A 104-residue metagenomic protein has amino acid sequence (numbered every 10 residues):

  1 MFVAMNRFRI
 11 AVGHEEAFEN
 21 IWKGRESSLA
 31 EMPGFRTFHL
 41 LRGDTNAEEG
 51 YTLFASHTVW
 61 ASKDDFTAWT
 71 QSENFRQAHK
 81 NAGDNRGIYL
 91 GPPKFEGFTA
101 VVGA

Functional and structural regions predicted by a protein language model:
F2, G50-T52: Residue-level preference for beta-strand/loop junctions
V3-F8: Active-site-flanking beta-strand signature of metal-NTP-handling nucleotidyl enzymes and homologous cyclase-like
R9, L41, H57-V59: Short hydrophobic/aromatic beta-strand micro-patches that form the beta-sheet surface supporting nucleotide- or nucleic
I10-E19: Short, surface-exposed ligand-recognition loops at beta-strand->loop->(often short) alpha-helix junctions that present
V12, D44, K63-D64: Feature marks short, surface-exposed loop/turn motifs that line or immediately flank catalytic pockets and channel
G24-R36, Y51, V59-E96: An amphipathic, aromatic/His-enriched active-site/gating alpha helix that lines ligand/cofactor pockets
L41, E96-G103: Flexible, low-complexity linkers/stalks enriched in Thr/Pro that connect modular domains
D44-G50, G103: Acidic pyrophosphate-coordinating catalytic loop
